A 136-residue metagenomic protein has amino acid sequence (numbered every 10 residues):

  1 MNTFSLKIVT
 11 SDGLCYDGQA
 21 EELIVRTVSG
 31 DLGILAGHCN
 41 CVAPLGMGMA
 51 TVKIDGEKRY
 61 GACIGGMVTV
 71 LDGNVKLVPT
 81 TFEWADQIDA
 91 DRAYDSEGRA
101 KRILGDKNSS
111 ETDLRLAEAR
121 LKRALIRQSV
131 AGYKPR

Functional and structural regions predicted by a protein language model:
M1-S5, Y133: N-terminal export/targeting signal detector
K7-R99: Compact, glycine-rich, soluble single-domain proteins
F82-R136: Acidic/glycine-rich phosphate/pyrophosphate-binding loops and surrounding catalytic core that coordinate Mg2+
